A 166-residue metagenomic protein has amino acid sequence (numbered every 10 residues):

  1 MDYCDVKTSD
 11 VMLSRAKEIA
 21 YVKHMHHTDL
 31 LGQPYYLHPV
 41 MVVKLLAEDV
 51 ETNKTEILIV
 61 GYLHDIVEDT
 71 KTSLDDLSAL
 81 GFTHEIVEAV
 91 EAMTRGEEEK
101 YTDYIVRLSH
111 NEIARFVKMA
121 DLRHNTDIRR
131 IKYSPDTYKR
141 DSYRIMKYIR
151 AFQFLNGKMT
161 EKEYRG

Functional and structural regions predicted by a protein language model:
M1-G166: Active-site helical microenvironments for divalent-metal-assisted chemistry
